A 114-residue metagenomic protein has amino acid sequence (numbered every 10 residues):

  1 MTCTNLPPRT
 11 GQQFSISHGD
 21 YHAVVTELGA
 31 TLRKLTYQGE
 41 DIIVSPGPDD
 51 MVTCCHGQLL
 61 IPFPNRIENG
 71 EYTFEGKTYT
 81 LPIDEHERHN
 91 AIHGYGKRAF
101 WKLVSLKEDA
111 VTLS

Functional and structural regions predicted by a protein language model:
M1-S114: Surface-exposed acidic/polar loop and edge beta-strand patches at domain peripheries
